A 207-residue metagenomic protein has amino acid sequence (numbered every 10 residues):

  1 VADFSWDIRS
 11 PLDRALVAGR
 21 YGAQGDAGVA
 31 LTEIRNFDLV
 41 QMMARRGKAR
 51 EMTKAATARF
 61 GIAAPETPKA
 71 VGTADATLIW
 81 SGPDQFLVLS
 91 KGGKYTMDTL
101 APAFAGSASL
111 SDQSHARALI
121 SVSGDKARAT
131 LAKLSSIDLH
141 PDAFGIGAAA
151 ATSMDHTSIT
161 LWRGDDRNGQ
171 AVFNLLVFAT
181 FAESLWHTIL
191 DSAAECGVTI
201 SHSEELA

Functional and structural regions predicted by a protein language model:
V1-A207: Basic, glycine/lysine-rich polyanion-binding surfaces/domains
